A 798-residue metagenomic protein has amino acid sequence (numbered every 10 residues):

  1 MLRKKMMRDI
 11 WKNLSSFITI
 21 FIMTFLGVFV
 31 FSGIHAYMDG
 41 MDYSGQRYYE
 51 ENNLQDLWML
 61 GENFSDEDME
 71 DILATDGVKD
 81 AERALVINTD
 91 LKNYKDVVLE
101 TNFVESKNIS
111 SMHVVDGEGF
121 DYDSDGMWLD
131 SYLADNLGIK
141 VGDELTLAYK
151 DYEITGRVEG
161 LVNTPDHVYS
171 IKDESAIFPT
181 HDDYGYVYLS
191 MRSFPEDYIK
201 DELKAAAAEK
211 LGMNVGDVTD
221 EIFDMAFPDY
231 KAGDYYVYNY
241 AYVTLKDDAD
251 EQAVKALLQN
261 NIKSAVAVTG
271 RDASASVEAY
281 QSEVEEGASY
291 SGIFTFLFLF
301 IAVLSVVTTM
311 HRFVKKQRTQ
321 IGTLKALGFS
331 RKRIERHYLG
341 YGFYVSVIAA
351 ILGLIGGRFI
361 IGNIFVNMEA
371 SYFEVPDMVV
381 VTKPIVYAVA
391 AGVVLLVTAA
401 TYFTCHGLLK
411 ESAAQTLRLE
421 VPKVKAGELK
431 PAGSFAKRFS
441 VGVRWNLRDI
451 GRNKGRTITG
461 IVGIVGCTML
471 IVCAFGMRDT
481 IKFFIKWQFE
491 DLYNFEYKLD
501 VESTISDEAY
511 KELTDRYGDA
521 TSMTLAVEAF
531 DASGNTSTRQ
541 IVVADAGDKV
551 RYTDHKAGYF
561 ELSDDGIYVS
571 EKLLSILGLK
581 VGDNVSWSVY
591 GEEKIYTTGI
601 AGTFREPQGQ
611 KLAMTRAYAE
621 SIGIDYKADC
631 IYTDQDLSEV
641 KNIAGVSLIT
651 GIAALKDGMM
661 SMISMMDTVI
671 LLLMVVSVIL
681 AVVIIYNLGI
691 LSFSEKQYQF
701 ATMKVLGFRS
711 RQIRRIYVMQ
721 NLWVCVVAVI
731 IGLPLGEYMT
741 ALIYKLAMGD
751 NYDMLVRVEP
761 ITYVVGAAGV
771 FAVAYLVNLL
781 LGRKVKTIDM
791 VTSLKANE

Functional and structural regions predicted by a protein language model:
M1-S32, A36, L339, F343 (+6 more regions): N-terminal Sec/SRP start-transfer signal
R8, N13-S15, L304-F343, V683-W723: Interfacial "coupling" helices/loops that link adjacent transmembrane helices in transporter permeases
K12, S16-F21, L26-L54, Y290 (+7 more regions): Alpha-helical transmembrane segments
S15, H35-Y37, D42-G45, E50 (+10 more regions): Peri-transmembrane interface segments
H35-M38, E82-Y122, E159-P165, D173 (+3 more regions): The feature marks short, hydrophobic/small-residue-biased sequence motifs that occur predominantly
M59, V441-S575, K580-D583, W587-V589 (+1 more regions): Juxtamembrane segments of multi-pass membrane proteins
D116-F223, Y559-R616: Hydrophobic secondary-structure segments that place a key small or acidic residue at a functional site
K263, V307-F313, Q317-T319, F343-V375 (+5 more regions): Small-residue-rich transmembrane alpha-helices
